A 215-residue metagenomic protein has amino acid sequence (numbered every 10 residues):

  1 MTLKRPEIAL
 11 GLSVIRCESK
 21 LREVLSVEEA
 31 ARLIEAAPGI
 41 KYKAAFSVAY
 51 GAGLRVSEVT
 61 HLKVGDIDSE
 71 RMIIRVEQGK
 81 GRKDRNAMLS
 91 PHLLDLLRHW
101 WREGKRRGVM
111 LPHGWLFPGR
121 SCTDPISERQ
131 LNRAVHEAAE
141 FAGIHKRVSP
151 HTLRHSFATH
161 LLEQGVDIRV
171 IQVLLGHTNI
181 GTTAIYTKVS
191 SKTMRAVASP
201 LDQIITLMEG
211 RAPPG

Functional and structural regions predicted by a protein language model:
M1-G215: Conserved catalytic core of the tyrosine transesterase superfamily
